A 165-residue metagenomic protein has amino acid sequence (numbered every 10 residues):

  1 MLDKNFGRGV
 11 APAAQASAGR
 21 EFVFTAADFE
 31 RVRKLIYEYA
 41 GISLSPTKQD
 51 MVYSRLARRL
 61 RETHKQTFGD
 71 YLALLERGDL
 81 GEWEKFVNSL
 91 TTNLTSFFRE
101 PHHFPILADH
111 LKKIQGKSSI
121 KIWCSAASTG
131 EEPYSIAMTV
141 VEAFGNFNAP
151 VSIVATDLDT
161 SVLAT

Functional and structural regions predicted by a protein language model:
L2-S125: Conserved AdoMet
S118-T165: Class I S-adenosyl-L-methionine-dependent methyltransferase module
